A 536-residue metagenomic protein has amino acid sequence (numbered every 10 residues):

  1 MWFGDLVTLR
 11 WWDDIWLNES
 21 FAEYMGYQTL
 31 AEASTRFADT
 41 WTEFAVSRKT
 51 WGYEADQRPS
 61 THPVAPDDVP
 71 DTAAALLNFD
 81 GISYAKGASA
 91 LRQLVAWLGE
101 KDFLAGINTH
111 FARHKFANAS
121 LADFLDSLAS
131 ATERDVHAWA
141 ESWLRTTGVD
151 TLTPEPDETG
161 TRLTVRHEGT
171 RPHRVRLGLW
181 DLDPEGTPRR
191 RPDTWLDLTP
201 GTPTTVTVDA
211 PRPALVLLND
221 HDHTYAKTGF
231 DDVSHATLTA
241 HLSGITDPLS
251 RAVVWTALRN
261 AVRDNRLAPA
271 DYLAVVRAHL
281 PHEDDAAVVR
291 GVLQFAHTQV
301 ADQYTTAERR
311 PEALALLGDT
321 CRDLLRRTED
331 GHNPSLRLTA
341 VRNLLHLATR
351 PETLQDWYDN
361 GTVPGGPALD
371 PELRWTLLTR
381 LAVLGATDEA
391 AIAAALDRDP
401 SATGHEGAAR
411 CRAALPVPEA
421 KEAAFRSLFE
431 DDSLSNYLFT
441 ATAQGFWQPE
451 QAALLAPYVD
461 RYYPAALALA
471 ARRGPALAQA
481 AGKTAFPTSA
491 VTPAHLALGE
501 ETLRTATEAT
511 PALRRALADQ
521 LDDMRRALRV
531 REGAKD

Functional and structural regions predicted by a protein language model:
M1-G169, T187, T298, A315-L316 (+3 more regions): Hydrophobic alpha-helical and helix-loop surface patches within well-folded domains that function as non-catalytic
M1-R10, I15, H173-L182, R190-D197 (+2 more regions): Amphipathic repeat-derived elements
M25, H173, Y225-T228: Short helix/loop capping segments that flank catalytic or ligand/cofactor-binding pockets
Y27, A96, R145, E168 (+5 more regions): Residue-level marker of positions within ordered structural domains that often coincide with functionally constrained
R36, F44, D181, H235-T237: Short, low-complexity, polar/charged sequence segments that are solvent-exposed and flexible
K49-T50, G81, T187-P192, T207-D536: Long, ordered, helix-rich scaffold segments
D68, I107, H167, L179-D181 (+3 more regions): Active-site proximal loops enriched in glycine and acidic residues that flank catalytic Cys/His/Asp and coordinate
V136-H137, V149-N219: Beta-strand-rich binding/interaction modules
